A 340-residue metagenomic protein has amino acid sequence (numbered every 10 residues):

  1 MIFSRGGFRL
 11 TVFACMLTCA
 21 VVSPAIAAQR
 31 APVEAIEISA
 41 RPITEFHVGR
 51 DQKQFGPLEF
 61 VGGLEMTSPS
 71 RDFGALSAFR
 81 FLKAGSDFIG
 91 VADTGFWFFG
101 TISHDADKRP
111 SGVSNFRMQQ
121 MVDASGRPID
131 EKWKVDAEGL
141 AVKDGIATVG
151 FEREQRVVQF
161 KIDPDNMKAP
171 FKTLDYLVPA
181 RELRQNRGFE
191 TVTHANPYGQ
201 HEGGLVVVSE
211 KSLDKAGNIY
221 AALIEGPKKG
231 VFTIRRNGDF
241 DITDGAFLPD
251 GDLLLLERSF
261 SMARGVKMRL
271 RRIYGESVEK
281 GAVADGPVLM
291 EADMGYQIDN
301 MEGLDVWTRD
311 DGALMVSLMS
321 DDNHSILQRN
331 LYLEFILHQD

Functional and structural regions predicted by a protein language model:
I2-G6, V21-D340: Sequence/structural signature of beta-propeller domains
T11-V21: Bacterial N-terminal signal peptides
